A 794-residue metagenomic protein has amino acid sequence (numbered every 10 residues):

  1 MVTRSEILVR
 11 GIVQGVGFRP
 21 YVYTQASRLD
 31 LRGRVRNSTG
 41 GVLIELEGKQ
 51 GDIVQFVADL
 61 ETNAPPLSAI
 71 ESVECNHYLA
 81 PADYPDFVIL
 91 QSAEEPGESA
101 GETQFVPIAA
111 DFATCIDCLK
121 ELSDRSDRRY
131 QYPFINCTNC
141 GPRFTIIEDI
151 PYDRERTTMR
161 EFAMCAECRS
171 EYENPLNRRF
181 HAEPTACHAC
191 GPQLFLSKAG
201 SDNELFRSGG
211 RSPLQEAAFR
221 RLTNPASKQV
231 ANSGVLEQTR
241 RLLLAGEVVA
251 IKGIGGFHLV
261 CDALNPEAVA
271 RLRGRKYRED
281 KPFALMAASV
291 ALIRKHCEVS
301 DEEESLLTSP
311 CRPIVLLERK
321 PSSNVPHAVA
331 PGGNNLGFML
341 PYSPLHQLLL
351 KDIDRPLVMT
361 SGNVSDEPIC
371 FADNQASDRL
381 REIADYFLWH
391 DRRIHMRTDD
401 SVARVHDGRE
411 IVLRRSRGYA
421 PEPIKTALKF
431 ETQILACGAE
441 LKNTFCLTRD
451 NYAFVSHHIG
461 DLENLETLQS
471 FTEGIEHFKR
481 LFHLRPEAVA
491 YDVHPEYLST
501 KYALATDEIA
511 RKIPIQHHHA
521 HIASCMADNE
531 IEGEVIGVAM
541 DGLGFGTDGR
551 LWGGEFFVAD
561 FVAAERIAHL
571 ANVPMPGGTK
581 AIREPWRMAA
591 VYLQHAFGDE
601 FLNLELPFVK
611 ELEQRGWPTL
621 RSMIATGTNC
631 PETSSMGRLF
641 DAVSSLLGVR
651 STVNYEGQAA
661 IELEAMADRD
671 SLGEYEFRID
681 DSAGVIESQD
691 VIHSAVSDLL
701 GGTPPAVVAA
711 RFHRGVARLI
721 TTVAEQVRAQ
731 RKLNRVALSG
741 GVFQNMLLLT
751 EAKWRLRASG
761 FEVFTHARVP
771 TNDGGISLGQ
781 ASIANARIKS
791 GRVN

Functional and structural regions predicted by a protein language model:
M1-P184, H188, P192-F195: Intrinsically disordered, low-complexity, mixed-charge
N63, R156, E171, R179 (+3 more regions): Internal gly/pro-rich beta-alpha loop/helix module that stabilizes soluble enzyme cofactors or their anionic handles
G191-Q193, A439-H477, V591-N734, L747-W754: A contiguous, well-structured pocket-lining segment that forms one wall/lid of small-molecule binding clefts in soluble
A250, H483-P495, R731-V742: Short glycine-rich phosphate-binding loop at a beta-alpha junction
G256-R319: A phosphate-binding glycine/aspartate-rich beta-alpha loop in the early core of alpha/beta enzymes
R294-V299, L348, I369-A376, S401 (+2 more regions): Conserved phosphate-binding catalytic cores of ATP/NTP-utilizing and phosphoryl-transfer enzymes
D492, I509-H521, N734-S739, M746 (+1 more regions): Conserved phosphate-binding/catalytic loops in two-lobed NTP-binding clefts
H518-M540, G544-G546, P585-Q594, R718 (+1 more regions): Glycine-rich phosphate-binding/hydrolytic loop that grips phosphoryl groups
